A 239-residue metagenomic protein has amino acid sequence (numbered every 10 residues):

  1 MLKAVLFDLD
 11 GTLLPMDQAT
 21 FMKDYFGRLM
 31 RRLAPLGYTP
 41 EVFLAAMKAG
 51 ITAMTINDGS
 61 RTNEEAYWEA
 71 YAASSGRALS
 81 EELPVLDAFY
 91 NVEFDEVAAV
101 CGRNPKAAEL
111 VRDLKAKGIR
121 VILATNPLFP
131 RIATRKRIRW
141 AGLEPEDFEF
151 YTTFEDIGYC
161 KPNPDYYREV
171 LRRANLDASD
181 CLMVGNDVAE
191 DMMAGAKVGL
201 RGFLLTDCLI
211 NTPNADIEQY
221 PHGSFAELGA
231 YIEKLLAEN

Functional and structural regions predicted by a protein language model:
M1-A46: Active-site neighborhood of HAD-like aspartate-dependent phosphohydrolases
M1-V5, A108, R112-K115, A124-F129 (+1 more regions): Asp-based, Mg2+/Mn2+-dependent phosphohydrolase catalytic module
T12-D17, T52-I56, R120-I122: A ubiquitous short alpha-helical element
L13-D17, V97-A98, C160: A generic structural signal for short coil/turn motifs at secondary-structure boundaries
M22-M30, M47-I51, W68, L86-F94 (+1 more regions): Hydrophobic alpha-helical core bundles mediating ligand binding, dimerization, or RNAP-core interactions
L36-T39, S74-S80, E144, D177: Short coil/loop linkers at secondary-structure junctions
K48-N91: A metal-dependent, Asp-based hydrolase signature
T62, E81-P84, N91-I122: Short, acidic loop-to-helix structural element flanking the phosphoryl-transfer center in phosphate-processing enzymes
